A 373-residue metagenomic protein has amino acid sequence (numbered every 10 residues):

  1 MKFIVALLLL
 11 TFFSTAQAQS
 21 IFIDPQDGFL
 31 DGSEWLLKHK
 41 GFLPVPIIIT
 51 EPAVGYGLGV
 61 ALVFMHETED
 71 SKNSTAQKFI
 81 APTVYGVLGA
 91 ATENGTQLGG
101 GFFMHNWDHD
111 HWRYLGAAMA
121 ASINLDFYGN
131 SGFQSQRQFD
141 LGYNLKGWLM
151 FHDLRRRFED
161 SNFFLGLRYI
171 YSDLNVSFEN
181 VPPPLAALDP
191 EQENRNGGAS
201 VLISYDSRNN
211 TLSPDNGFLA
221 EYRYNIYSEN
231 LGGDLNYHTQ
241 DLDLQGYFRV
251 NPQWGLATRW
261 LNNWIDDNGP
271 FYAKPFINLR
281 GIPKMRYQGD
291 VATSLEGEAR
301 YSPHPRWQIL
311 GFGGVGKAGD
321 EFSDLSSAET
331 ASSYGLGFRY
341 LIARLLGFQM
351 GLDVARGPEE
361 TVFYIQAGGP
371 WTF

Functional and structural regions predicted by a protein language model:
M1-L7: Sec-dependent signal peptide recognition, specifically the positively charged N-region followed immediately by
T11-T15: N-terminal signal peptide c-region/cleavage motif recognized by signal peptidases
A16-S20: Boundary at the C-terminal end of the N-terminal hydrophobic targeting segment
W35-F42, T50-E191, R195, F348-G351 (+1 more regions): Gram-negative/organellar outer-membrane beta-barrel architecture
F42, L58-V60, Q97-G101, K146-H152 (+9 more regions): Hydrophobic, lipid-facing positions within transmembrane beta-strands of outer-membrane proteins
P44-P46, Y85-G89, Y114-A118, L165-Y169 (+7 more regions): Membrane-embedded beta-strand positions of outer-membrane beta-barrel proteins
V87-L88, S135-D140, P183-P190, I226-G232 (+2 more regions): Extracellular loop and loop/strand-boundary signature of outer-membrane beta-barrel proteins
G197-S204, R208-V315, G319-E321: C-terminal outer-membrane beta-barrel translocator/porin domains of Gram-negative envelope proteins and their
